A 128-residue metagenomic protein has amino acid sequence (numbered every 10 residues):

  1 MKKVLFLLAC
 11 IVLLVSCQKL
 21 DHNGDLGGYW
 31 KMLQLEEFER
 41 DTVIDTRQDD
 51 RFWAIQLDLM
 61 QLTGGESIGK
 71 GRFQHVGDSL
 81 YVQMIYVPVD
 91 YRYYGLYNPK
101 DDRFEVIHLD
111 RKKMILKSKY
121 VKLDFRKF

Functional and structural regions predicted by a protein language model:
M1-V4: Positively charged n-region of N-terminal signal peptides that target proteins for export
F6-L8: Sec-dependent N-terminal signal peptides
L13-S16: C-terminal motif of bacterial Sec signal peptides marking the signal peptidase cleavage site
G24-R40: Tryptophan-anchored aromatic micro-motifs
V43-Y81, I85-V89: N-terminal glycine/threonine-rich, aromatic-flanked beta-hairpin/loop signature
T46, V82-I107: An anionic, turn-rich surface loop/hairpin at beta-sheet edges that serves as a generic interaction/coordination patch
R51-W53, K70-Q74, D102-H108, L123-F125: Hydrophobic/aromatic beta-strand elements that line small-molecule binding cavities or substrate pockets in beta-rich
R72-S79, K113-F128: Edge beta-strand at a domain terminus
